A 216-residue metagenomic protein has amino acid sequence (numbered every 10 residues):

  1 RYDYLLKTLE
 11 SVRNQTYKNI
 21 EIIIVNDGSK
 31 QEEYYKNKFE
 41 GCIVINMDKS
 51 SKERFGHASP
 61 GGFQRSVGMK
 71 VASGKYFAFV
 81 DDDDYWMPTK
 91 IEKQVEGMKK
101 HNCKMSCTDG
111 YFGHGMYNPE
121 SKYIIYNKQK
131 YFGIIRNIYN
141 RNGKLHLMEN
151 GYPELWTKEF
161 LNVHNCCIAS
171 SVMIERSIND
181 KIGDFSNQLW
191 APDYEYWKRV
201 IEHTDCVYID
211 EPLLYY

Functional and structural regions predicted by a protein language model:
R1-L6, M87-P88: A structural helix-start
L9-R54: Acidic donor-binding segment of Leloir-type glycosyltransferases
S50-A72, K93: Glycine-rich, basic loop-to-helix element that forms the pyrophosphate-binding segment of sugar-nucleotide handling
G62, G133-Y216: Conserved nucleotide-sugar donor-binding catalytic segment
G74, H101-C103, T204: Short, high-confidence coil segments that cap the C-terminus of an alpha-helix and link into the following beta-strand
F77: Short aromatic/hydrophobic "clamp" motif used to bind/position activated sugar donors
D81-Y85, D109: The conserved acidic donor/metal-binding loop of glycosyltransferases
T89-N140: Conserved donor NDP-sugar-binding/catalytic core segment of glycosyltransferases
